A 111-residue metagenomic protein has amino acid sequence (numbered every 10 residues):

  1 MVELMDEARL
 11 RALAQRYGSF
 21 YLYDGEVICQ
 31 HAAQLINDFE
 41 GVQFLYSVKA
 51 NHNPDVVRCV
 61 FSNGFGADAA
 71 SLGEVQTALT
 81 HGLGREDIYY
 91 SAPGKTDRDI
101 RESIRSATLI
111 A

Functional and structural regions predicted by a protein language model:
M1-I110: A charged N-terminal "starter" segment
